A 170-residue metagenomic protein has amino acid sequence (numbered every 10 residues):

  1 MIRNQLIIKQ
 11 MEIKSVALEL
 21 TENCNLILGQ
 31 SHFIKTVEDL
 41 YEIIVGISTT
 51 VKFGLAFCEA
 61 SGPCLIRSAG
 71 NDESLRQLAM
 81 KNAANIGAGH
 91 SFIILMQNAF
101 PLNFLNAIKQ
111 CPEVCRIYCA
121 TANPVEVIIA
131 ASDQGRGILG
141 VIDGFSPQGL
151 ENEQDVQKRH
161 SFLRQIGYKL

Functional and structural regions predicted by a protein language model:
M1-K9: N-terminal amphipathic/basic-hydrophobic helices that include classical n-h-c signal peptides and signal-anchor
I8-S68, L150-L170: N-terminal, charge-rich interaction modules
N25, N82-A88, A99-L170: Helix-rich interaction surfaces within compact, conserved domain-sized segments that mediate assembly or partner
I27-L28, I94-M96: Conserved beta-strand segments of the P-loop GTPase G domain that flank and frequently precede/overlap
H32-K35, A60-G62, N71-E73, Q97-L102 (+1 more regions): Gly/Ser/Thr-rich loops at beta-strand to alpha-helix junctions that form or flank small-molecule/cofactor-binding
L40-I43, A79, F104-A107: Hydrophobic side chains in well-ordered alpha-helices
F53-F57, M96, R116-C119: General beta-strand structural signal in soluble alpha/beta enzymes
F57-I93: Aromatic-anchored, charged helix-turn/loop surface patch used as a conserved interaction hotspot
